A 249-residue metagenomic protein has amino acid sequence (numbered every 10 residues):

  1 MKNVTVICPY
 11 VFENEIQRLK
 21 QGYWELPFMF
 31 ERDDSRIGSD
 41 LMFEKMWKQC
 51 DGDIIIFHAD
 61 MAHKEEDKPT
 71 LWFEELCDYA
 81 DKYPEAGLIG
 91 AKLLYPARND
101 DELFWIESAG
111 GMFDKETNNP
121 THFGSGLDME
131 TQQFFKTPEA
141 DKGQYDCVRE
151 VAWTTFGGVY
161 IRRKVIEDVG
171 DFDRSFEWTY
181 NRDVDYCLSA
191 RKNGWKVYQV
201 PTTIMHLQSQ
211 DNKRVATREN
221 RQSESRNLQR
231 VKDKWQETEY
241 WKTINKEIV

Functional and structural regions predicted by a protein language model:
M1-W24: N-proximal low-complexity "stem/linker" segments adjacent to membrane-targeting elements
L26, G87, S108-V151, T155 (+4 more regions): C-terminal, non-catalytic tails of nucleotide-sugar-dependent glycosyltransferases
D34-C50: Glycine-rich, basic loop-to-helix element that forms the pyrophosphate-binding segment of sugar-nucleotide handling
C50-D53, D171: Active-site acidic short loop of glycosyltransferases
G52-E65: Short beta-strand-to-loop acidic/aromatic patch adjacent to the donor-nucleotide binding site
E66-P120: Conserved donor NDP-sugar-binding/catalytic core segment of glycosyltransferases
I89-L94, V200-T202, L207: Short glycine/serine/threonine-enriched helix-capping/active-site loop that flanks the nucleotide-sugar donor pocket
A152-G158, R163, E167-M205: Donor nucleotide-sugar recognition loop
